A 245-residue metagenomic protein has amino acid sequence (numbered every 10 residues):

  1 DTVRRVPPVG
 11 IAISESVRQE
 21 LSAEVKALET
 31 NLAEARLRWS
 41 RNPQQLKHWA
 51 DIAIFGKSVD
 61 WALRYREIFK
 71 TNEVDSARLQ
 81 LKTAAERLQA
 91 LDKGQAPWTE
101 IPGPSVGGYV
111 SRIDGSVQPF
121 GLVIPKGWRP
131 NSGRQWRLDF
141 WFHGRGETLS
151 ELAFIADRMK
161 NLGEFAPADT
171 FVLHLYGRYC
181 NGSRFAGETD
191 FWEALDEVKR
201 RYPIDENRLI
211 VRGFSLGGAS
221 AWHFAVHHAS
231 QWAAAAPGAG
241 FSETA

Functional and structural regions predicted by a protein language model:
D1-I11, Y65-W136: A domain-start/cap signature at the N-terminus of enzymes
D1-I52: Amphipathic, heptad-repeat alpha-helical segments
T30-A33, L37, D60-I68, E86-K93 (+3 more regions): Sec-exported extracytoplasmic/periplasmic mature domains
N42-K70: Amphipathic, non-membrane alpha-helical rod segments
G127-R134, S183-L216, V226-W232: Gly/Ser-rich "nucleophile elbow"/oxyanion-hole loop immediately N-terminal to the catalytic nucleophile in hydrolases
G133-Y202: Active-site machinery of serine-nucleophile hydrolases
S220-F224: Hydrolases whose catalytic domains are alpha/beta-hydrolase-1, hotdog thioesterase, or metallo-beta-lactamase-like
S230-E243: A conserved short beta-strand
